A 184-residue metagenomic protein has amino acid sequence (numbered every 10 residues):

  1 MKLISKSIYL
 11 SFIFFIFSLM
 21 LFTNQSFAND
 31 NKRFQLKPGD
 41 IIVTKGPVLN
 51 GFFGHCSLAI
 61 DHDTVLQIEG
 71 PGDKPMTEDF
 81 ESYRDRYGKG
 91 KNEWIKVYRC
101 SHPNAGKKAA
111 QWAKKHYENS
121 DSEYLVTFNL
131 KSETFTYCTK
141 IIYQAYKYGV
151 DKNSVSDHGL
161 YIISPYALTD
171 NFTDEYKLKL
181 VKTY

Functional and structural regions predicted by a protein language model:
M1-F12: Bacterial N-terminal signal peptides that target proteins for export
S11-L21: Bacterial N-terminal signal peptides
L19-F34: Sec-dependent signal peptide cleavage junction
K32, H102-G106: Generic alpha-helical segment signature
L36-C100, E123-E133: Glycine-rich catalytic cores of cysteine/serine-nucleophile enzymes that process amide/ester linkages in cell-envelope
G70, H102, K114-E118, Y143-D151: Sec-exported extracytoplasmic/periplasmic mature domains
A105-A113, T134, C138-I141: Stable alpha-helical elements in mature extracytoplasmic
F128-Y184: Activation targets extended, charge/polar-rich intrinsically disordered C-terminal tails
